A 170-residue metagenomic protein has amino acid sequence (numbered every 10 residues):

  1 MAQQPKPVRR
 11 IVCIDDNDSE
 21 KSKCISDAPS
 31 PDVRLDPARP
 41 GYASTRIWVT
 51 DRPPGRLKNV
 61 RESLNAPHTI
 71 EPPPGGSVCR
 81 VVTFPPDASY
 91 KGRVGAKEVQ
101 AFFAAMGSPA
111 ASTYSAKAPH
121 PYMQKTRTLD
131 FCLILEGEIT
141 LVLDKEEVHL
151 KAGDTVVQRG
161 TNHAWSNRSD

Functional and structural regions predicted by a protein language model:
M1-S63: N-terminal leader/capping segments at the start of a protein or of a new domain
A2-Q3, I70, P121-M123: Short Gly/Pro-enriched turn/cap motifs at secondary-structure boundaries
K21, E138, N162-A164: Structural motif
P29-S30, V78-T126, R159-N162: Conserved short histidine dyad/triad with adjacent acidic residue
R46-I70, V78-F84, K91-V94, A101: Terminal, intrinsically disordered low-complexity segments enriched in charged/polar and proline residues
G75-S77, P85, E147-A152, G160-D170: Ligand-binding loop in jelly-roll beta-barrel domains
A118-A152: A short beta-strand-loop-beta hairpin characteristic of the jelly-roll/cupin
